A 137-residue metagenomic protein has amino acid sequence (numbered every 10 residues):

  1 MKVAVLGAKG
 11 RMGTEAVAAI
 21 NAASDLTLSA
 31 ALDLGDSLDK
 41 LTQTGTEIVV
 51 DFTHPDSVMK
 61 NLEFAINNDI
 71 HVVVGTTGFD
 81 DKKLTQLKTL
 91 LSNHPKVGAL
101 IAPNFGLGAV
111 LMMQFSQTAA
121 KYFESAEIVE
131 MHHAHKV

Functional and structural regions predicted by a protein language model:
M1-V3: Extreme N-terminal starter segment of soluble prokaryotic enzymes
L6-K9, G13-V17: N-terminal Rossmann NAD(P)H-binding glycine-rich loop of SDR-like oxidoreductase domains
A19-K40: NAD(P)-binding Rossmann-fold cofactor-contacting core
L28, V72-V73, G98-I101: Hydrophobic beta-strand scaffold residues
I48, D56-G75, L84: Rossmann-fold NAD(P) dinucleotide-binding segment
E63, T76-A99, Q114-T118: Rossmann-fold NAD(P)-binding glycine/threonine-rich loop
L111-V137: Conserved anion/nucleotide-ligand pocket segment
